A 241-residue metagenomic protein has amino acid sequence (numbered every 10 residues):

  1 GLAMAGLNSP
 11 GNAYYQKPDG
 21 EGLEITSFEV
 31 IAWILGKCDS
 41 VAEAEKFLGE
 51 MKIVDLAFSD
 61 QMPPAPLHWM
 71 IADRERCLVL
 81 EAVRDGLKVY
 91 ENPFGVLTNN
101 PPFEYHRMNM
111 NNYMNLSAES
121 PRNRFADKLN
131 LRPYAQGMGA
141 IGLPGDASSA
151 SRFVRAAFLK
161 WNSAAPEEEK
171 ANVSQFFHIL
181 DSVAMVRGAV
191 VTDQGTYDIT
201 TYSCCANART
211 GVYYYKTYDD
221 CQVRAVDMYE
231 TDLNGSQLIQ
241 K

Functional and structural regions predicted by a protein language model:
G1-C38: N-terminal accessory/precursor segments of enzymes
A3-G6, M70-A72, V79, C205: Structural recognition of the beta-strand scaffold that forms the well-ordered cores of secreted hydrolase catalytic
M4-G6, V89, Y213-Y215: Short hydrophobic/aromatic-rich beta-strand segments that constitute the beta-sheet cores of beta-sandwich/beta-barrel
P10-N12, D85-K88, G95, D219-V223: Short, surface-exposed beta-strand-loop junctions and turns on beta-sheet-rich folds
W33, K37-C38, F47-V54, I179-V186: Structured segments of extracytoplasmic/periplasmic soluble domains in secreted or envelope-associated proteins
K37-E43, E169: Short, charged, surface-exposed loops that flank catalytic or proteolytic processing sites
V41, E45-A82: Aromatic- and glycine-enriched pocket-lining scaffold segments that form the walls of small-molecule binding clefts
L56-S59, P64-A65, D73-R76, L97-K241: C-terminus-biased signal that marks the final domain/tail of proteins
